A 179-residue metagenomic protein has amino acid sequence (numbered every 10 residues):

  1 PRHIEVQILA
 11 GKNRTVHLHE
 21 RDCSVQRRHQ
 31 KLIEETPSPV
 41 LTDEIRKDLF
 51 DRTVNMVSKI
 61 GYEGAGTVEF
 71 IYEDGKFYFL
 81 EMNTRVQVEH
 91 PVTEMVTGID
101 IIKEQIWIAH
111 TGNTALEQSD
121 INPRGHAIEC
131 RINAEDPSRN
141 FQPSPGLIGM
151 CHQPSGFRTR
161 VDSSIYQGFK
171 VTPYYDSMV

Functional and structural regions predicted by a protein language model:
P1-V179: ATP-dependent carboxylate activation and anion-phosphoryl transfer catalytic cores that bind Mg-ATP to form
